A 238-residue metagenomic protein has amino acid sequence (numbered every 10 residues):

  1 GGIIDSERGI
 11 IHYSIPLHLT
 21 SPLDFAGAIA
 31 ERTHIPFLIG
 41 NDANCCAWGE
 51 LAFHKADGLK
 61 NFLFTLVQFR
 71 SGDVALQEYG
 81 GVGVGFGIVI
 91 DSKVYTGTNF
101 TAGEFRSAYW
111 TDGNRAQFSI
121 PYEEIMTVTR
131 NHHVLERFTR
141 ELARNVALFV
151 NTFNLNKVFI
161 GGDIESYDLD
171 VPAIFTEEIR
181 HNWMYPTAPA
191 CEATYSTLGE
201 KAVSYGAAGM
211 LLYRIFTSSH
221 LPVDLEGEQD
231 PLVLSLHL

Functional and structural regions predicted by a protein language model:
G2-I4, Q68-R70, I164: Short glycine-rich anion-binding loops that position phosphate/pyrophosphate groups of nucleotides and phosphorylated
I3-N61, L169-N182: Glycine-rich phosphate-binding loop and adjoining helix at the ATP-binding site of ATP-dependent phosphoryl-transfer
E31-I35, V94, N99, W110-L238: ATP-binding/phosphotransfer module of carbohydrate and carboxylate kinases, centering on a glycine-rich
C45, D57-F64, L212-S219: A polyampholytic, Gly/Pro-enriched intrinsically disordered region
W48-E50, D73-Q77, A202-G206: Short, solvent-exposed polar/charged micro-motifs at secondary-structure junctions
F53-A56, Q77-E78, W183-Y185, T217: Alpha-helix termini
G58-Y122: Glycine-rich phosphate-binding loop of actin/hexokinase-like ATP-binding domains
